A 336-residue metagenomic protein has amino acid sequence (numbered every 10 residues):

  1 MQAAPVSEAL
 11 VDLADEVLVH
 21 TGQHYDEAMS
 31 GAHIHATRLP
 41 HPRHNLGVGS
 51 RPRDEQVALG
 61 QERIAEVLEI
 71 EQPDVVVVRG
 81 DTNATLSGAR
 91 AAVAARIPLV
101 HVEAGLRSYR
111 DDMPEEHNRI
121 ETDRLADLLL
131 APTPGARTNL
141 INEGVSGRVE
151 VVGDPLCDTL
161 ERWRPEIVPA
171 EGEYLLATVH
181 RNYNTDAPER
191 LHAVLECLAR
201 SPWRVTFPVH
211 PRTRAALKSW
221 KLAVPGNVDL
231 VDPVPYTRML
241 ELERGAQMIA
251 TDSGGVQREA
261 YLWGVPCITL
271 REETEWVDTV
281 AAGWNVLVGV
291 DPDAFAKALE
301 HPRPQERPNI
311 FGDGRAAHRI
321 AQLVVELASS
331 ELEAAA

Functional and structural regions predicted by a protein language model:
M1-W203, R214-A336: Nucleotide-activated sugar donor-binding and catalytic core shared by glycosyltransferases and related lipid-linked
H210: Conserved C-terminal portion of the radical SAM core fold that forms the substrate/S-adenosylmethionine-binding
